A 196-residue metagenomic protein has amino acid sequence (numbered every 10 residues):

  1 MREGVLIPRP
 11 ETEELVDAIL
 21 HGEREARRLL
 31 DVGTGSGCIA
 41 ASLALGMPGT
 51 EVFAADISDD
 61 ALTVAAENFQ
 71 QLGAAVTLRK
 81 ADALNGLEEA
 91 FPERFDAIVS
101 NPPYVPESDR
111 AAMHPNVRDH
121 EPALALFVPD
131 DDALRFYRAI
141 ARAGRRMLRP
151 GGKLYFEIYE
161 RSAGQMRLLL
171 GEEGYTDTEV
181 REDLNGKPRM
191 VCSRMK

Functional and structural regions predicted by a protein language model:
M1-V64, C192: SAM-dependent Rossmann-like transferase core, predominantly class I methyltransferases with a strong bias toward
G49-M195: S-adenosylmethionine
